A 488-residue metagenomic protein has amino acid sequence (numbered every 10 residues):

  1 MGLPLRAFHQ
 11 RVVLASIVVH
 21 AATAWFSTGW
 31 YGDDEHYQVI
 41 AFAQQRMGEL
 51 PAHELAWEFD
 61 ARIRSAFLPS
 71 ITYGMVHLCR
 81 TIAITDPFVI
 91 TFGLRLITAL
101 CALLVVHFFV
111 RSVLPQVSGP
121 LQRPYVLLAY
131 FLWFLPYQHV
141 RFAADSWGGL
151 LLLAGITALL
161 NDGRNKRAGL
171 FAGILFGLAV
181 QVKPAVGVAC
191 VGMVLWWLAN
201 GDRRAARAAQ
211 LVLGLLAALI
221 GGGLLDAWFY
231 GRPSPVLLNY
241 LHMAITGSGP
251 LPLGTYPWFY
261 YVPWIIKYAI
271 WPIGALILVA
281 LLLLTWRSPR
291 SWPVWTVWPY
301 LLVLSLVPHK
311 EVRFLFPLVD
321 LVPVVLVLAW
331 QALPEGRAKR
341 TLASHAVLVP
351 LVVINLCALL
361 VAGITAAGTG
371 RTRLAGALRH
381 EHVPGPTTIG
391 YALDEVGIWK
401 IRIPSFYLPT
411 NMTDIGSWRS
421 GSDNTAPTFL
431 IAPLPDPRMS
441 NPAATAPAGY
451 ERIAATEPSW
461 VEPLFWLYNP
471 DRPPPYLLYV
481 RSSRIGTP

Functional and structural regions predicted by a protein language model:
G2-L3, I156-F176, G187-L219, L284-S288 (+1 more regions): Perimembrane helix-loop-helix junctions
F8-I17, L216, I220, L283-T285 (+3 more regions): Signature aromatic-anchored transmembrane alpha helix within multi-pass, membrane-resident enzymes that catalyze glycan
A21, W25, A129, W133-H139 (+4 more regions): Membrane-interface alpha helices of multi-pass inner-membrane proteins
G32-D34, Y137-G148, E311-V312: Short acidic/glycine- and proline-prone juxtamembrane loop motifs at membrane-interface regions of multi-pass membrane
F92-L121: Transmembrane-helix motifs of polytopic, lipid-linked glycan transferases
V110-R111, W264-R290: Hydrophobic, aromatic-rich transmembrane alpha-helices and their immediate juxtamembrane boundary segments
A179-V182, G187-V262, I266, I270-L276 (+2 more regions): Membrane-lumen/periplasm interface segments of specific transmembrane helices in polyprenyl phosphate-linked
K339-F429, P433-L434, Y450, P458 (+2 more regions): Membrane-embedded, lumen/periplasm-facing catalytic core of multi-pass transferases that use lipid-linked donors
